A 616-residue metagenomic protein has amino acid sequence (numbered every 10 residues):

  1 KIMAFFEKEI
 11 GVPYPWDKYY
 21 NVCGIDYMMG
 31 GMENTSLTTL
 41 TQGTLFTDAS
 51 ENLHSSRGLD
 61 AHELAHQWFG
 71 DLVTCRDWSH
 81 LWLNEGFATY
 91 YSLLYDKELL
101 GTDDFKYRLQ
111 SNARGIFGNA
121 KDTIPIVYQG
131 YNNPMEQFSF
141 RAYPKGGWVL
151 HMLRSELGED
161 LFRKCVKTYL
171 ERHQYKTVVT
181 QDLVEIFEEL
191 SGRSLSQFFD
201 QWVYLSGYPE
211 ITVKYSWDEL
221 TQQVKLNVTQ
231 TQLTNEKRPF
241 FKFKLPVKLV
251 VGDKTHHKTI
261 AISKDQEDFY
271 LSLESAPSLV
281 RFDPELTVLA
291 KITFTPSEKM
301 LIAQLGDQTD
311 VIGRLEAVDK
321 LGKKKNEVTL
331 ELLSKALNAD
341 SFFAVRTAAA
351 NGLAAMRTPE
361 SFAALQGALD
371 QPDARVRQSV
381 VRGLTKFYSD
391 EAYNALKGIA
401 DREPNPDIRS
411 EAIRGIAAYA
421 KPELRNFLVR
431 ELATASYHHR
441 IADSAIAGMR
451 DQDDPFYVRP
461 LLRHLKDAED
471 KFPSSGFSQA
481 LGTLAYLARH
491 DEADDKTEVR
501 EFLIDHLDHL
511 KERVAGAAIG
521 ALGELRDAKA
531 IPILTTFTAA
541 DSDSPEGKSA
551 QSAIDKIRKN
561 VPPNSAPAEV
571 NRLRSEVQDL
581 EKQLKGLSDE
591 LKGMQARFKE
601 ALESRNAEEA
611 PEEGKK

Functional and structural regions predicted by a protein language model:
K1-V228, V280: Hydrophobic alpha-helical and helix-loop surface patches within well-folded domains that function as non-catalytic
A65, D160, H173-A355, P359 (+2 more regions): Non-catalytic accessory/interaction domains
F294-Q304, N326-N338, T358-D370, S389-R402 (+5 more regions): Amphipathic alpha-helical scaffolding segments comprising HEAT/armadillo-like alpha-solenoid repeats
D310-I312, E327, F342-A344, P359 (+10 more regions): Alpha-helix N-cap/helix-start positions at coil->helix boundaries
A317, A349, V380, A412 (+5 more regions): Conserved hydrophobic register position within alpha-solenoid helical repeats
K320, G352-A355, G383-K386, G415-A418 (+7 more regions): Core register positions within helices of long alpha-helical scaffolds
K511-N560: Extended alpha-helical scaffolding segments
N560-E612: Long, leucine- and charge-enriched amphipathic alpha-helices that form heptad-repeat coiled-coil/leucine-zipper-like
